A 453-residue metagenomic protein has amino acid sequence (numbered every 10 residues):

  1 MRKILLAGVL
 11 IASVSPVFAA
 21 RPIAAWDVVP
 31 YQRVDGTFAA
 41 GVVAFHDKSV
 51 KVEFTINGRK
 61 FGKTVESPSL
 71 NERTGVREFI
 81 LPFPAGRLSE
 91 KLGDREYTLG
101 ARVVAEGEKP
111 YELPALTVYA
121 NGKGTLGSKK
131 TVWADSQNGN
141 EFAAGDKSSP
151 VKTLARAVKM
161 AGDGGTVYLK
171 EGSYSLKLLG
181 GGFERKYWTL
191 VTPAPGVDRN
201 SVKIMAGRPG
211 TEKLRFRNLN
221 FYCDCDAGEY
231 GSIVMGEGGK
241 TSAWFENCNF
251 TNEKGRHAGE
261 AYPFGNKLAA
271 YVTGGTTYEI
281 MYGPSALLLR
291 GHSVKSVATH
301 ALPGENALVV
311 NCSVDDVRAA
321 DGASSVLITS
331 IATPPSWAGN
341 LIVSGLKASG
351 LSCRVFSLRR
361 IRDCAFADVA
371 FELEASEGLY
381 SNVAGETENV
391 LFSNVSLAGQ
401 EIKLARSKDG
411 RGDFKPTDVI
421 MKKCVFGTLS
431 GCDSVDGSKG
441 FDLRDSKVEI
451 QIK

Functional and structural regions predicted by a protein language model:
A19-A40: Short, compositionally biased P/S/T/A/G/V-rich stretches that sit at domain boundaries
L70-R87: Aromatic sugar-binding surface patches on proteins that engage polysaccharides or sugar-phosphate polymers
G86-E96: Surface-exposed, short loops/turns at beta-strand junctions within beta-sandwich domains
L116-R156, S173, A194: Right-handed parallel beta-helix/beta-solenoid
L154-A161, Y174-E184, S201-G210, I233-M235 (+7 more regions): Short, T/G/N/S-enriched strand-turn elements that build extracellular solenoid repeat scaffolds
E184-G238, W244-G255, D316-A319, S344 (+1 more regions): Right-handed parallel beta-helix/beta-spiral solenoid domain characteristic of secreted/periplasmic
L190-V191, R215-N218, A243-F245, P263 (+14 more regions): All-beta strand scaffolds that present successive hydrophobic residues in beta-strands
C223, N252, H257, A270 (+15 more regions): Residues in short coils/turns that link rungs of repeat/solenoid architectures in beta-rich domains
